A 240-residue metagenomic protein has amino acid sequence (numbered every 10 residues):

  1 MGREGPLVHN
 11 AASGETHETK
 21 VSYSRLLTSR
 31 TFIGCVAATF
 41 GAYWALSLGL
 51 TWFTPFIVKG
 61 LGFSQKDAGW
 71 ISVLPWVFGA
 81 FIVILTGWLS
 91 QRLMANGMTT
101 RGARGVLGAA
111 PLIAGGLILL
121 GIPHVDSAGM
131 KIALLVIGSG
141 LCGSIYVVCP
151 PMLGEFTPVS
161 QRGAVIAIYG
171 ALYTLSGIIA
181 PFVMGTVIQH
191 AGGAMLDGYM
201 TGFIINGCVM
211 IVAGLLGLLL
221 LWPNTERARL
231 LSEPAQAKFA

Functional and structural regions predicted by a protein language model:
E4-V36, G60-F63, A235-A240: Juxtamembrane intracellular "pre-TM" segments in multi-pass secondary transporters
S29-T86, Y146, P150, G177-G185: Extracytoplasmic gate region of multi-pass secondary transporters
I57-V58, L89-S90, M94, G185-A194: Interfacial helix-cap and linker-helix signal at transmembrane-aqueous boundaries of multi-pass secondary transporters
S64, A103-V106, T186-M210: A membrane-interface helix-boundary motif in multi-pass transporters
D67, A103, Q161-I168, G198: Cytoplasmic loop-to-transmembrane helix junctions
V83, F156-G192: A late C-terminal transmembrane helix in Major Facilitator Superfamily
R101-C149: C-terminal transmembrane helical hairpin of 12-TM major facilitator-type secondary transporters
I118-P123, I205-Q236, A240: Multi-pass alpha-helical transporter architecture, strongest for 12-TM Major Facilitator/SLC carriers used
